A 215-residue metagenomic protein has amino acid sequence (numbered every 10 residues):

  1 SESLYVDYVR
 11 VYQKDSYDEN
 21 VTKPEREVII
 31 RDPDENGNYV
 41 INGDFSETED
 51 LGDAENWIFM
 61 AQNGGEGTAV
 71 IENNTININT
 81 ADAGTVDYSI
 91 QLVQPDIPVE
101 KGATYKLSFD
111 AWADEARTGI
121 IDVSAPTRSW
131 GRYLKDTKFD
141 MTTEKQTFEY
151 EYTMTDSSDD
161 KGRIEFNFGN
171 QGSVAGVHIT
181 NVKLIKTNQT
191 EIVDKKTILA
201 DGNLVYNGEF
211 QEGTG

Functional and structural regions predicted by a protein language model:
S1-V28: GH16 jelly-roll
R26-G215: Extracellular and organelle-lumenal recognition/adhesion modules and their flexible linkers in secreted
